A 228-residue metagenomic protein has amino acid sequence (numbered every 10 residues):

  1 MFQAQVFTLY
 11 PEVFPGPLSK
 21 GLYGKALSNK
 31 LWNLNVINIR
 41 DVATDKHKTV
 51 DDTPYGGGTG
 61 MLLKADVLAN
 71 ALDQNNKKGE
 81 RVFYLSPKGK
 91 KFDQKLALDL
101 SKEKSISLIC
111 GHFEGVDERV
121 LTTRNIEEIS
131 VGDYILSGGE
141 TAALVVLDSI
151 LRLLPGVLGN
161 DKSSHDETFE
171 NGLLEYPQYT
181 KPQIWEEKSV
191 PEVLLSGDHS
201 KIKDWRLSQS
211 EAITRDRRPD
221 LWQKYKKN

Functional and structural regions predicted by a protein language model:
M1-D73, L195-Q223: N-terminal nucleotide/polyanion-binding subdomain common to many enzyme families
Q5-F7, N35-I37, F83, I106-L108 (+1 more regions): Hydrophobic/aromatic beta-strand patches that form the interior of the parallel beta-sheet core in alpha/beta enzyme
G21-K25, L98-K102, T123-R124: Short, solvent-exposed amphipathic alpha-helical segments in soluble enzyme and RNA/protein-processing domains
T59-L62, K91, F113, D117 (+5 more regions): Gly/Ser/Thr-rich beta-alpha loop segments that engage phosphate groups in nucleotides
L62-H112, D117-E118: S-adenosyl-L-methionine/SAH cofactor-binding core of RNA-modifying enzymes
P87-K88, T168, D216-N228: Charge-dense polyanion-binding interfaces
V120-E167: Structured adenosyl-cofactor binding patch, chiefly the S-adenosyl-L-methionine
T141, L153-E192: Internal, active-site/partner-interface "lid" segment
